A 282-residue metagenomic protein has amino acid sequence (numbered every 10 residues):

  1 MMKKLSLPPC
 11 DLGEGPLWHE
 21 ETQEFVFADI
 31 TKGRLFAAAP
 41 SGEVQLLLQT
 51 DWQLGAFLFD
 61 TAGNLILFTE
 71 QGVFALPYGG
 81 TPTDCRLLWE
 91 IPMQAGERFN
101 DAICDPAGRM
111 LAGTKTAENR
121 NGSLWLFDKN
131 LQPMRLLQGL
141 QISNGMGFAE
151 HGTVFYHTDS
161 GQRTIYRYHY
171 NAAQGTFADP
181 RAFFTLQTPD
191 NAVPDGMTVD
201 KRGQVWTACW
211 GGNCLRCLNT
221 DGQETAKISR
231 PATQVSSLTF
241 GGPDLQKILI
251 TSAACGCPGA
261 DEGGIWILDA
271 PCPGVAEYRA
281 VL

Functional and structural regions predicted by a protein language model:
M2-L7, G42-L48, D84-P92, Q132-Q138 (+2 more regions): A short beta-strand motif characteristic of beta-propeller blades
L7-T22, T50-F68, M93-M110, E118 (+5 more regions): Beta-rich, blade/repeat-based domains predominating in secreted/periplasmic proteins but also intracellular
V26-A28, L67-F68, L111-G113, Y156-T158 (+2 more regions): Residue position within the beta-strands of beta-propeller blades
I30-T31, T116-N121, S160-R163, W210-G211 (+1 more regions): Short, solvent-exposed loop/turn segments at conserved positions within beta-propeller repeat blades
R34-F36, G72-F74, G122-W125, T164-Y166 (+2 more regions): A short loop-to-beta-strand structural motif that recurs across blades of beta-propeller domains
L76-G80, Y168-T176, D269-V275: Short loop/turn segments immediately following beta-strands, especially the blade-tip and inter-blade linker loops
T164, Y168, T185-T220: Loop/turn-rich, solvent-exposed surfaces of beta-rich toroidal or solenoidal domains
T239-L282: Blade-level signature of beta-propeller repeat domains, shared across WD40, Kelch, NHL, RCC1 and BNR/Asp-box propellers
